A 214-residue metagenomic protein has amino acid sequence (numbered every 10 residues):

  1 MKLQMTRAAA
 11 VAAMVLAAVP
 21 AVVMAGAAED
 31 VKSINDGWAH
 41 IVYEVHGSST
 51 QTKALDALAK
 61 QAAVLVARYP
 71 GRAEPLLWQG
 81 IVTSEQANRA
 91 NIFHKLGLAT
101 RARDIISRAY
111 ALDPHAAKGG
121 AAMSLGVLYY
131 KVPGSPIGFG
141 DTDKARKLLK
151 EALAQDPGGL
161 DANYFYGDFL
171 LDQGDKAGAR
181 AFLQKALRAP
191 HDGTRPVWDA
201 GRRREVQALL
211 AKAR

Functional and structural regions predicted by a protein language model:
V22-Q61: N-terminal leader/linker segments that initiate helical-solenoid repeat arrays
V31-K32, D172-K176, R180-R214: Terminal, low-structured helical/coil segments at or just beyond the last alpha-helical repeat
G47-A63, K95-D104, G138-D143: Helix-turn-helix repeat elements of alpha-solenoid scaffolds
P70, P114-A116, P157: Short coil turns that delineate tetratricopeptide repeat
P75, K118-A121, A162, P196: TPR alpha-solenoid repeat register
T100-Y110, G140-K144, K176-G193: TPR/TPR-like (Sel1-like) alpha-helical repeat modules
